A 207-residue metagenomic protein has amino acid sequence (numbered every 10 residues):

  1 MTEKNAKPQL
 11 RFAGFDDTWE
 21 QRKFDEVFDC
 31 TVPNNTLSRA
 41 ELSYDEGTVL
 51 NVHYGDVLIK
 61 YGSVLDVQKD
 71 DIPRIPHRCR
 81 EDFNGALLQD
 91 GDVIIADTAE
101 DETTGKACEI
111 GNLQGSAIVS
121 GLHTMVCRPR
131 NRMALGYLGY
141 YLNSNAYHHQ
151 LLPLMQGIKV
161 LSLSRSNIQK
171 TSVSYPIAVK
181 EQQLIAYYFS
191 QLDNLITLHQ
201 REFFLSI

Functional and structural regions predicted by a protein language model:
M1-E20, T171, A178-I207: Amphipathic alpha-helical segments with low aromatic content
K4-P8, D45, A117-T124, M155-E181: A short glycine-rich beta-alpha junction/loop motif
R11-N35, E46: Non-catalytic DNA-recognition/assembly elements of restriction-modification systems
C30, V57-I59: Active-site/binding-pocket entry motifs
L37-S43, V67, P153-M155: Short coil/turn segments at secondary-structure boundaries
H53-G55, V64, Q68-N143: A short beta-sheet element
